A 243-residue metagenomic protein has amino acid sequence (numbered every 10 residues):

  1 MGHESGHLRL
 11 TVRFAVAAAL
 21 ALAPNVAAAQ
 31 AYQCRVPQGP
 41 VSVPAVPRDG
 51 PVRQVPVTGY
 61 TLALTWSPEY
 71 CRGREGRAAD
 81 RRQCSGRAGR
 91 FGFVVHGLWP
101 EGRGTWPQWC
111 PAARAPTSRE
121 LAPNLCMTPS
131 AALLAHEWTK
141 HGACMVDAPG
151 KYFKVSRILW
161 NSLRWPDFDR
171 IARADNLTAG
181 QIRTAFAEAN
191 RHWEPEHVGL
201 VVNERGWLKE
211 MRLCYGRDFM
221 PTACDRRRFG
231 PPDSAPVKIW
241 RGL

Functional and structural regions predicted by a protein language model:
M1, R74: Short regulatory "switch" loops immediately downstream of catalytic or recognition motifs within protein catalytic
G2-A15: Bacterial N-terminal signal peptides that target proteins for export
F14, A18-L20, F93-V94: Localized chelating/binding microdomains that coordinate divalent metal ions or stabilize phosphate-bearing
F14, P56-T58, W207-K209: Residues at beta-strand starts and edge strands
A23-V26: N-terminal signal peptide c-region/cleavage motif recognized by signal peptidases
Q30-G73: N-terminal module-boundary/linker segments of secreted carbohydrate-active enzymes
G76-L243: Domain-level detector of nuclease and nuclease-like folds in predominantly extracellular/periplasmic contexts
